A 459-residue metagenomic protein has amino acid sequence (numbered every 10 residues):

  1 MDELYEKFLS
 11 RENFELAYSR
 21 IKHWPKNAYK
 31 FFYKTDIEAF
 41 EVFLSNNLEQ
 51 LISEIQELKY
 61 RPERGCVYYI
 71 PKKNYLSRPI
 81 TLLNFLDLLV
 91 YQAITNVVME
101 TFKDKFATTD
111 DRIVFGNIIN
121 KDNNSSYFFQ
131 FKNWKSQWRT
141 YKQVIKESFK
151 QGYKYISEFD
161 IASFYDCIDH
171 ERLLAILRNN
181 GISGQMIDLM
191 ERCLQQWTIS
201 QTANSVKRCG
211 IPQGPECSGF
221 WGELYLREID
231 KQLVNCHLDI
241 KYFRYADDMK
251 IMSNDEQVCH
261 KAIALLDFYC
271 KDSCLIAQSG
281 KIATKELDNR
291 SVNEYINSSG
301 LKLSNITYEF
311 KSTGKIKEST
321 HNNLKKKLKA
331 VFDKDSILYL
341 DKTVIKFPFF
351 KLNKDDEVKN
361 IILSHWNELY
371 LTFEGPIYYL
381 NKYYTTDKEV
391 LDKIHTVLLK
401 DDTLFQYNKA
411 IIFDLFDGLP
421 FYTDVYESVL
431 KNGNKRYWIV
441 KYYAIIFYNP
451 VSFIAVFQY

Functional and structural regions predicted by a protein language model:
M1-P71: Non-catalytic, polymerase-adjacent accessory regions of viral genome-replication enzymes
K30-K34, E63-Q92, T109-Q130, Q201-E223: Short, conserved non-catalytic motifs in the polymerase core
K34-K59, Y127-Q143, K150, C167-D169: Long, contiguous juxta-domain segments that are non-catalytic but functionally important
E63, E100-N120, F164, L174-D188: P-loop NTPase nucleotide-binding core
M99-E158: Active-site-proximal segment of RNA-dependent polymerases
K135-A246, K250-H260, E309-Y459: Conserved polymerase palm-domain catalytic core
A262-Y269: Short amphipathic alpha-helices in soluble, non-transmembrane regions that often serve as interface/regulatory elements
S273-Y308: Conserved catalytic core of two-metal-ion nucleotidyltransferases
